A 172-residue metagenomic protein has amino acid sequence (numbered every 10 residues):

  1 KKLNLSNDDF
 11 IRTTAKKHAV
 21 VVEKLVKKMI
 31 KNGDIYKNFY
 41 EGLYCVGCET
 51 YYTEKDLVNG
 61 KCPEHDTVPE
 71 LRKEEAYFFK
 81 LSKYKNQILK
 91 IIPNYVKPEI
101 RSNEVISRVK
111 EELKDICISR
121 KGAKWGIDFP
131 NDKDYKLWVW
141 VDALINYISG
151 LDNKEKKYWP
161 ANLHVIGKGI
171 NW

Functional and structural regions predicted by a protein language model:
K1-Y36, V46-E49: N-terminal Rossmann-like or analogous alpha/beta NTP/dinucleotide-binding catalytic cores that position adenine
N4, G47-E49, D66, G126 (+2 more regions): Glycine-centered secondary-structure boundary/capping sites
N7, D66-T67, Y95: A generic structural signal for ordered alpha-helices
V20-V21, L71-W172: Structured secondary-structure scaffolds
V22-K27, Y52-T53, K61-C62, N94-V96 (+1 more regions): General N-terminal targeting signals
L25-K28, V58-P63, E99, S119-G122: Short amphipathic alpha-helical surface micro-motifs
N32-L89: Cys/His-rich short segments
